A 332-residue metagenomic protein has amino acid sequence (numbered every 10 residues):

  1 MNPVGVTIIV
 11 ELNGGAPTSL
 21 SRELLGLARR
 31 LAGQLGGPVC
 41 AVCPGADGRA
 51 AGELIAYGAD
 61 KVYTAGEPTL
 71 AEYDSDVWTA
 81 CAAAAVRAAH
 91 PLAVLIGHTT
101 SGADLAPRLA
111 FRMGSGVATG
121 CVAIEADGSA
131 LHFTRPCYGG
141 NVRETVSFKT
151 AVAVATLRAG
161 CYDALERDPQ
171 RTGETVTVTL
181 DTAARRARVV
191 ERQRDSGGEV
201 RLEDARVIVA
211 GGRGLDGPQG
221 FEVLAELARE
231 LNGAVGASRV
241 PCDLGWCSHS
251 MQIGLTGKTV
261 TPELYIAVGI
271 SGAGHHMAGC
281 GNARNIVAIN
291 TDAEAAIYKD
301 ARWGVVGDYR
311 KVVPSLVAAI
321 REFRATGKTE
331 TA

Functional and structural regions predicted by a protein language model:
M1-A332: N-terminal glycine-rich FAD/FM-binding segment characteristic of electron-transfer flavoproteins
